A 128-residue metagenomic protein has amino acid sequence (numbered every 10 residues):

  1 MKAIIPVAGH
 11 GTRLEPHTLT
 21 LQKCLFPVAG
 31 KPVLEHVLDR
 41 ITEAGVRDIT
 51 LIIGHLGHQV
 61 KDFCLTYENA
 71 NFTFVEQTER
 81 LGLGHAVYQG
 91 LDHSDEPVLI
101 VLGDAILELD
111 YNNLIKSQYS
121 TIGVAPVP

Functional and structural regions predicted by a protein language model:
K2-I5, R13, P27, K31-L102 (+2 more regions): Conserved N-terminal catalytic core of the sugar/cofactor nucleotidyltransferase
G9, D104, P126: Active-site glycine-centered loops adjacent to acidic/histidine catalytic or metal-binding residues that shape
E15-H17: Glycine/threonine-rich flexible loop motifs
L19-C24: Short alpha-helical oligomerization interface
L107-P128: Conserved core of the sugar-phosphate nucleotidyltransferase
